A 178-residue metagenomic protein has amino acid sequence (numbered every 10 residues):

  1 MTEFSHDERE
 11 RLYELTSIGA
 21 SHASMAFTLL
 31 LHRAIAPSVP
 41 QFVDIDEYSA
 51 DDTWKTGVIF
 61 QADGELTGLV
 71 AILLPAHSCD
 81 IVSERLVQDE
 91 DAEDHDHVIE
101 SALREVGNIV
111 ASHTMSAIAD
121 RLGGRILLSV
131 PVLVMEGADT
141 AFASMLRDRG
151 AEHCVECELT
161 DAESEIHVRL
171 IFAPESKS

Functional and structural regions predicted by a protein language model:
M1-S178: Composition-driven recognition of glycine/serine/threonine/acidic- and proline-rich low-complexity segments and repeats
